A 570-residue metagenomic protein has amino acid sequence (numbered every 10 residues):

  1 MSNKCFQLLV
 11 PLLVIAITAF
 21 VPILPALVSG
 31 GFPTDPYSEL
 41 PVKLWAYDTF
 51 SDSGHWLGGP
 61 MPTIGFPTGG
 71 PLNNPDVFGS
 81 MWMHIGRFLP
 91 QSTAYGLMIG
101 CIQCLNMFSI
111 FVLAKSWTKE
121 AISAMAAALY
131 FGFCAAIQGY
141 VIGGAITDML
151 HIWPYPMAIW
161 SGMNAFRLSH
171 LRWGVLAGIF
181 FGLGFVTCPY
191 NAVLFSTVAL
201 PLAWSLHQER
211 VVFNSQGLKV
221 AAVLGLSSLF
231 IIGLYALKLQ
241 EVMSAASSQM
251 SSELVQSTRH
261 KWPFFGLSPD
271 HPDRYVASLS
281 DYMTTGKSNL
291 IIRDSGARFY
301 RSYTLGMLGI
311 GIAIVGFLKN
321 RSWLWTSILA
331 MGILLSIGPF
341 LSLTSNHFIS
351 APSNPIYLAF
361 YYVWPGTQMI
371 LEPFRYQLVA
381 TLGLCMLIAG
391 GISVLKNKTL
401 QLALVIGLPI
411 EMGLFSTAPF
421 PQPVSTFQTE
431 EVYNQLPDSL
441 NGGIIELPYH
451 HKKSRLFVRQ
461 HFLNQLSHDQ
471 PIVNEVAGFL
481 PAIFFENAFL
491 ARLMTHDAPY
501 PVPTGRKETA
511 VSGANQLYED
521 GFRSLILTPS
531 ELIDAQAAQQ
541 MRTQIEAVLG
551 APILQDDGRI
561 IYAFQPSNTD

Functional and structural regions predicted by a protein language model:
S2-K4, L194-L229, G316-R321: Perimembrane helix-loop-helix junctions
I15-V21, I99-W117, I122-H207, L224-K238 (+1 more regions): Membrane-embedded helix bundles of polyisoprenyl
I17-N106, C134-Y140, I146-I152, P269-R293 (+3 more regions): Membrane-interface coil-to-helix junctions
D48-F50, S227-G316, Y357-L358, Y362-P365 (+2 more regions): Periplasmic/ER-lumenal interhelical loops and adjacent helix-loop junctions in multi-pass membrane proteins
F108, S251-K261, D294-G296, I406-D570: Extracytoplasmic
Y140-M149, A297, M331-G383, F484-L493 (+1 more regions): Membrane-helix boundary/interfacial segments in multi-pass membrane proteins
L200, A221-L229, T326, M386-F415: Signature aromatic-anchored transmembrane alpha helix within multi-pass, membrane-resident enzymes that catalyze glycan
W204, L305-S336, L387, S393: Hydrophobic, aromatic-rich transmembrane alpha-helices and their immediate juxtamembrane boundary segments
